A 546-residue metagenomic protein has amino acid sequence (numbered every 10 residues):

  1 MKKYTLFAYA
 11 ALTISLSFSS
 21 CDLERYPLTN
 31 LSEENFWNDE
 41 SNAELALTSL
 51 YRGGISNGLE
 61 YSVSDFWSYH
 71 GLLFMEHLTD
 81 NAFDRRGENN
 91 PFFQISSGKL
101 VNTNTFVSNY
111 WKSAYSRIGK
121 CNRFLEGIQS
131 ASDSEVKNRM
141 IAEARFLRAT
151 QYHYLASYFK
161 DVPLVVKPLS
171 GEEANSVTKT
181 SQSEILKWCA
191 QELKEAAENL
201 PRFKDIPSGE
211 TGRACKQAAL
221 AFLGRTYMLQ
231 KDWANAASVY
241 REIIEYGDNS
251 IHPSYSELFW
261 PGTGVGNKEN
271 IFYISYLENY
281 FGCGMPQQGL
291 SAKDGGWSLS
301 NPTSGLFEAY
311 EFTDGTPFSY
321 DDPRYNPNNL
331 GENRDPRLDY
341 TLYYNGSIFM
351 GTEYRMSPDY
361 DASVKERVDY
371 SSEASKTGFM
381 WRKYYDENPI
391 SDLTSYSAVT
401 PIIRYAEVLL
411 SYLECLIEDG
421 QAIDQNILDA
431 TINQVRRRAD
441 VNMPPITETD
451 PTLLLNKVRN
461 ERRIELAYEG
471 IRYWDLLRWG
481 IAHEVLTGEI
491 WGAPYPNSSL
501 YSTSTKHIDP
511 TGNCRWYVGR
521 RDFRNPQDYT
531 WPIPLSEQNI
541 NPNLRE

Functional and structural regions predicted by a protein language model:
S17-S20: C-terminal motif of bacterial Sec signal peptides marking the signal peptidase cleavage site
D22-R86, K194-L200, R213-K365, E484-S498: An aromatic- and glycine-enriched ligand-binding surface/loop that stacks and positions planar moieties
E44-T48, R52-G58, D84-F159, A174-E184 (+7 more regions): Conserved, well-structured interaction surfaces
T79, A114-R117, W188-A190, W260-P317 (+5 more regions): Long, intrinsically disordered, low-complexity segments
K112-A114, A142, E210, Q217 (+3 more regions): Start-of-helix signal in alpha-solenoid helical-repeat scaffolds, especially tetratricopeptide repeats
P336-V435: C-terminal substrate/ligand-recognition segments
